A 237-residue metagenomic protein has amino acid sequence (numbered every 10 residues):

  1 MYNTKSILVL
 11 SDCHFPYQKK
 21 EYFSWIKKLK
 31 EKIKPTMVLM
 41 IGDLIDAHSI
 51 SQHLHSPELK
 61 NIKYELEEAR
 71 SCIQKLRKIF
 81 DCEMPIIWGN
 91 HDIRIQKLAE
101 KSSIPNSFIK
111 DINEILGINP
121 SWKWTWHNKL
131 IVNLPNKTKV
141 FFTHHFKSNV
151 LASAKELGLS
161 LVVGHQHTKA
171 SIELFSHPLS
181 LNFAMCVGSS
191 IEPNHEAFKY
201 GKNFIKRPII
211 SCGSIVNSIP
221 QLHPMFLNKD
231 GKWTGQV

Functional and structural regions predicted by a protein language model:
M1-L8, I131-V140: Beta-strand-turn-beta hairpins that frame and shape the catalytic cleft of phosphate-ester-processing enzymes
T4-K5, V9, K32, P224-V237: Polar, enzyme-active/binding microenvironments
S6, L10-N119: Core catalytic region of metal-dependent phosphoesterases/phosphodiesterases, especially metallo-beta-lactamase-like
S24-K27, S71-I73, W126-I131, F146-L151: A generic local structural motif
P85-H91, W126-N128, H223-L227: Acidic carboxylate-rich catalytic motifs and surrounding loops in phosphoryl-/glycosyl-chemistry enzymes
S102-K137, Q166, N182-H195: Active-site-proximal loop/helix segment associated with metal-binding centers of metalloenzymes
K139-L227, G231: Conserved beta-sheet core of the metallophosphoesterase superfamily
